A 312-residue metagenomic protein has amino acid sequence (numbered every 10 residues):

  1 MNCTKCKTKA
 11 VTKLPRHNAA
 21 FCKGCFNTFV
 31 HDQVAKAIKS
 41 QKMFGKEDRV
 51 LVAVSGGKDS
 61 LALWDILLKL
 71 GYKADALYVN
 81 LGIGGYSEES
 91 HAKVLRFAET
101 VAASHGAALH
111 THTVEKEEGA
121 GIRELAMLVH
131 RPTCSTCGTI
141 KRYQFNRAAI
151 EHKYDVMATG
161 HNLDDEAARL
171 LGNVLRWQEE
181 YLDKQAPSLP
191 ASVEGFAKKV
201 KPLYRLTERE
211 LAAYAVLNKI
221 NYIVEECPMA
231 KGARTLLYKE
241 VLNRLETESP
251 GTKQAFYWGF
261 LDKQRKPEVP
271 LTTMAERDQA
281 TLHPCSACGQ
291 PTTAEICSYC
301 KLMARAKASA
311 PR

Functional and structural regions predicted by a protein language model:
N2-D183, S192, F196, E208-N218 (+2 more regions): ATP-dependent adenylation/nucleotidyltransferase module used to activate substrates
K39, R49, D164-A168, G172-E208 (+1 more regions): Flexible helical/loop "lid" subdomain adjacent to adenine-nucleotide binding pockets
